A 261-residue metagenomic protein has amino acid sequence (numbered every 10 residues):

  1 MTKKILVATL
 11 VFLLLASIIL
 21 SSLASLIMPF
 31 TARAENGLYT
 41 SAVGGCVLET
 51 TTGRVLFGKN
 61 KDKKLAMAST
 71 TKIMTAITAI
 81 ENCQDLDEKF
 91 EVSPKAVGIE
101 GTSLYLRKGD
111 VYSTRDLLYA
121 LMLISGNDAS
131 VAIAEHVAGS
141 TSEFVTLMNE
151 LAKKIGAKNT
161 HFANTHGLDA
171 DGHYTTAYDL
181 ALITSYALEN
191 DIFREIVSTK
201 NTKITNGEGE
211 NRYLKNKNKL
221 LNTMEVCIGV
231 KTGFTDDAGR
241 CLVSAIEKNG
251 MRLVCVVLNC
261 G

Functional and structural regions predicted by a protein language model:
M1, A157-H161, D169-G261: Domain-terminus/edge residues, biased toward the C-terminal soluble/receptor-binding domains of extracytoplasmic
K4-P29: Sec-dependent N-terminal signal peptides of Gram-positive bacterial secreted proteins and lipoproteins
L26-Y178, L182-D191, K248: Active-site-adjacent loops and short helices of periplasmic peptidoglycan-processing enzymes
